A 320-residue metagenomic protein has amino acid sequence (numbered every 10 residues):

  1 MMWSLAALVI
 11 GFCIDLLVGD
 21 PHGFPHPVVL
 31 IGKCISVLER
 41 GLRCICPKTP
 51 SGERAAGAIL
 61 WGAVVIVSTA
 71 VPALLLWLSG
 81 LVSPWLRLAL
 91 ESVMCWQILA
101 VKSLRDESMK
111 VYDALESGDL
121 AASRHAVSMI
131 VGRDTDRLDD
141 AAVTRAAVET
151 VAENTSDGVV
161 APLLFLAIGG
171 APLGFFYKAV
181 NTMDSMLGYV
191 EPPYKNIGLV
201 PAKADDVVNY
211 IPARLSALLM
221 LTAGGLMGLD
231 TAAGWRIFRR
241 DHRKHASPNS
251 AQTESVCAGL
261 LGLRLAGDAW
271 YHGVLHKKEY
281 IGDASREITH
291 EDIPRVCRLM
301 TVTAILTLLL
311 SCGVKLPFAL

Functional and structural regions predicted by a protein language model:
M1-F176, V180, G188-L320: Hydrophobic alpha-helical transmembrane segments
S185: Glycine-rich phosphate/dinucleotide-binding loop and adjoining beta-alpha-beta core of small-molecule
